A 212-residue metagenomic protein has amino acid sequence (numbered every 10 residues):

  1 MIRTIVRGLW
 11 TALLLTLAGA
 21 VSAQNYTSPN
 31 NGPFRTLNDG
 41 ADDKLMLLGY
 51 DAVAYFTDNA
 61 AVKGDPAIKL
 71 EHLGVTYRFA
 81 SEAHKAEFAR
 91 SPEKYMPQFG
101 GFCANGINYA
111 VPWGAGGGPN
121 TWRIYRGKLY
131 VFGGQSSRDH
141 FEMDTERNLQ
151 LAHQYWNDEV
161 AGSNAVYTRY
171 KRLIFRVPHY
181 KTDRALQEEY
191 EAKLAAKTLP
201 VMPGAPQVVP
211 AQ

Functional and structural regions predicted by a protein language model:
M1-W10: Bacterial N-terminal signal peptides that target proteins for export
A12-T16: Alpha-helical transmembrane segments
A18-A20: N-terminal signal peptide c-region/cleavage motif recognized by signal peptidases
Q24-L73, K94-Q212: Intrinsically disordered, low-complexity terminal tails and linkers in eukaryotic proteins, enriched in charged/polar
K69-H84: Beta-strand cores of secreted/periplasmic/IMS beta-sandwich domains, seen most often in copper-related folds
S81-A83, P92, C103: Generic secondary-structure microfeatures
